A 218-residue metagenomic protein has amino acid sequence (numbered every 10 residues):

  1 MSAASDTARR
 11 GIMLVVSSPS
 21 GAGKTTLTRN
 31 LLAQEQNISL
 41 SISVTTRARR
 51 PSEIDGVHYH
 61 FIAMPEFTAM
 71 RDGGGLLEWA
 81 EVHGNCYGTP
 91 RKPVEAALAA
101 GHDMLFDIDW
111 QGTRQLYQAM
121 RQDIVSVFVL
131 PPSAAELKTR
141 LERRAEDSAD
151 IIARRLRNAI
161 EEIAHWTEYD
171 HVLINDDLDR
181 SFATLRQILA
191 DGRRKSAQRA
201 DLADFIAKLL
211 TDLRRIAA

Functional and structural regions predicted by a protein language model:
M1-M13, Q36: Extreme N-terminal, non-catalytic leader segments that precede Walker-type/kinase nucleotide-binding cores
S2-A4, E146-D147, E161-A218: NTP-dependent small-molecule kinase module
S17-P19: P-loop (Walker A) phosphate-binding loop of NTP-binding proteins
K24: Conserved lysine of the Walker
L27-T28: Post-Walker A alpha-helix
Q36-I38, M120-V125, T167-Y169: Short glycine-/polar-rich loops that comprise or flank the Walker A/P-loop and associated switch/sensor motifs
Q36-R49: Short beta-strand-centered segment that lines the nucleotide-binding/catalytic pocket of NTP-utilizing
P65-G75, T89-E146, I163: ATP-dependent NMP and nucleoside kinases share a basic, alpha-helical "lid"
